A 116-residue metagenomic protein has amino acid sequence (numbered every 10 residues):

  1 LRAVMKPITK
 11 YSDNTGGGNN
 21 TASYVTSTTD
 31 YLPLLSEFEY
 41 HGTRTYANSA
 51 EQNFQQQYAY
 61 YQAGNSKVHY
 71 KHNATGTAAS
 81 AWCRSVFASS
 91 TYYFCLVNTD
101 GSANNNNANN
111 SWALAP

Functional and structural regions predicted by a protein language model:
L1-A115: Collagenous Gly-X-Y triple-helix signature in extracellular proteins
